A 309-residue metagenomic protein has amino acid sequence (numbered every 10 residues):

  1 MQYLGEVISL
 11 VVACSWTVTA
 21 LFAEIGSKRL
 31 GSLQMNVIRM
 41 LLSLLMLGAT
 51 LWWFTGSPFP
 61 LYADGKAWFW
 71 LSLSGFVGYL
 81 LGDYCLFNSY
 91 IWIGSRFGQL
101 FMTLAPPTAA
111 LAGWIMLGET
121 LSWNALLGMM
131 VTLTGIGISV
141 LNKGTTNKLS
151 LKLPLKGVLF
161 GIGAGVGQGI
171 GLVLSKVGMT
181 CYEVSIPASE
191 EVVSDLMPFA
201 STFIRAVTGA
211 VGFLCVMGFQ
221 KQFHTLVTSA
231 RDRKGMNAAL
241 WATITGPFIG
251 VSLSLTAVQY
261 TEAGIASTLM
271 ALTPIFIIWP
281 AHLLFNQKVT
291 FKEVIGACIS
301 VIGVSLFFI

Functional and structural regions predicted by a protein language model:
M1-C14, P107-V166, I170, K176-V177 (+2 more regions): Juxtamembrane helix-loop boundary signature in multi-pass membrane transporters
M1-S15, A20-Q34, I38-L73, D83-I93 (+7 more regions): Membrane-interface interhelical linkers
V11, I38-R39, F101-L104, W123-L127 (+3 more regions): Hydrophobic core positions of alpha-helical segments in small-molecule transporters and transporter systems
T17, G48, F76-L80, P107-L111 (+5 more regions): Hydrophobic/small/kink-forming positions within alpha-helical transmembrane segments of polytopic membrane proteins
L41-M46, F101-I115, M130, T208 (+5 more regions): Alpha-helical transmembrane segments of compact multi-pass small-molecule transporters, enriched in specific families
S74, E119-T132, L196-G209: Alpha-helical transmembrane segments
L86-A105, W114-L121: Membrane-interface helix-loop-helix junctions at boundaries between adjacent transmembrane segments
I170, S175-V177, G250-M270: Alpha-helical transmembrane segments and their membrane-interface junctions in multi-pass membrane proteins
